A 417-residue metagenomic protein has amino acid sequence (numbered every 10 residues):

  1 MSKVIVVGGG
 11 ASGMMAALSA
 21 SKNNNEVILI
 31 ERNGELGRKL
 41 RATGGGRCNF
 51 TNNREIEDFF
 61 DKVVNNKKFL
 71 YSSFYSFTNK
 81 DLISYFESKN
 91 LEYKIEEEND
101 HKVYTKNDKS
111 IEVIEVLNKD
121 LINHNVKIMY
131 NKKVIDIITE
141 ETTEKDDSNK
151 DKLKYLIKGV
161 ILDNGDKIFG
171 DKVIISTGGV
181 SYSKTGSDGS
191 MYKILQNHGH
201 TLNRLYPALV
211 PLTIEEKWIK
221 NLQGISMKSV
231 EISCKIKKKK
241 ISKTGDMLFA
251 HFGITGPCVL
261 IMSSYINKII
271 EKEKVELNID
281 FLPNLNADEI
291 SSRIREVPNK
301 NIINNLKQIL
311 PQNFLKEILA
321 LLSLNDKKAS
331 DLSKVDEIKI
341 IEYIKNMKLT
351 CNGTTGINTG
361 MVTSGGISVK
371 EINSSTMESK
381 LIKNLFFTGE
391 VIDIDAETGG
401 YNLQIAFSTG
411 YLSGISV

Functional and structural regions predicted by a protein language model:
K3-L29, S413-V417: N-terminal Rossmann-like FAD-binding beta1-loop-alpha1 element of flavoenzymes
I5-V7, I30, V134, K167-S181 (+1 more regions): Short hydrophobic core segments
S21-G45: Glycine-rich FAD pyrophosphate-binding loop
G34-A42, F50, I56-E57, E92 (+2 more regions): An anion/pyrophosphate-binding glycine-rich loop and adjacent beta-alpha core in soluble alpha-beta enzymes
R47-E97: Glycine-rich active-site loop/strand segments that organize a redox cofactor
S76-K172: Feature captures the FAD/FMN-dependent oxidoreductase FAD-binding
M129-N131, K316-D395: A glycine-rich dinucleotide-binding beta-alpha-beta segment and adjacent secondary-structure elements that constitute
K172-W218: Glycine-rich loop(s) and the adjacent beta-strand/alpha-helix scaffold that form part
